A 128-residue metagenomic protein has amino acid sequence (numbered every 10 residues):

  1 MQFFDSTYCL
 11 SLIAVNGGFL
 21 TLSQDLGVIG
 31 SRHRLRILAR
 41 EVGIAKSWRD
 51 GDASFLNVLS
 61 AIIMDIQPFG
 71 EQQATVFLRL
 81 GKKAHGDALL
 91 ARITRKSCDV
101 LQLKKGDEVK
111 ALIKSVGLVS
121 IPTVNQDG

Functional and structural regions predicted by a protein language model:
M1-S6, I63: Conserved hydrophobic positions within beta-strands
F3, A14-V15, I37-A39, L80-K82 (+1 more regions): Flexible glycine-/small-residue-rich
T7, A84-H85, S97: Solvent-exposed hydroxyl-ligand-binding patches built from regularly spaced Ser/Thr and small hydrophobics
T7-L12, P68-L78: Short aromatic-glycine-enriched beta-strand elements
L12-I13, I44, S60, L78: Short beta-strand element of the conserved SAM-dependent methyltransferase core
I13-S23, V76-L89: Short solvent-exposed strand/turn elements
F19-Q67, R92-G128: Glycine/charge-rich catalytic "coupling/switch" loops of P-loop NTPases
V58, Q73, A88: Short coil/loop residues immediately preceding or within conserved phosphate-binding loops of NTP-utilizing enzyme
